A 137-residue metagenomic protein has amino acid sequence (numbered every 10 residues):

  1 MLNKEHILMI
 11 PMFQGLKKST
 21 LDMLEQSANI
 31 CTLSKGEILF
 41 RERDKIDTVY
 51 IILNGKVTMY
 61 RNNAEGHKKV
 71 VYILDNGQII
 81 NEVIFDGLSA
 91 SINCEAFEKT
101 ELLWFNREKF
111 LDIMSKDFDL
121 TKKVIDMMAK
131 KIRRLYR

Functional and structural regions predicted by a protein language model:
M1-S34, Q78-I80, I84-F85, K116: Cyclic nucleotide-binding regulatory module and flanking cytosolic helices
K4-L16, N29-I30, Y50-N62, W104-L111: Short low-complexity stretches enriched in small and charged residues
M12, E37-K99: Cyclic nucleotide-binding regulatory domains
L16-S19, K69, K123: Alpha-helix N-cap and coil->helix boundary residues
K35-G36, F105: Conserved beta-strand termini and adjacent loop/short-helix elements that scaffold enzyme active sites in alpha/beta
Y72-A129, R133-R134: Cyclic-nucleotide recognition modules
